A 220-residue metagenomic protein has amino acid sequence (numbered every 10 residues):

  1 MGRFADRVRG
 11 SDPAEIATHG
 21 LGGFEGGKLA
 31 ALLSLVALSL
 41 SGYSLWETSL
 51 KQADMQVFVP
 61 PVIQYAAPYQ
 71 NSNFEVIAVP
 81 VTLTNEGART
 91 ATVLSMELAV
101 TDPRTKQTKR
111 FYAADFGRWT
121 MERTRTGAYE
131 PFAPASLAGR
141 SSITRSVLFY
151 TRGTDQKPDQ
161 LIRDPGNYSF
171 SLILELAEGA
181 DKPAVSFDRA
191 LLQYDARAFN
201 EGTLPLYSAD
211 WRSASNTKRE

Functional and structural regions predicted by a protein language model:
M1-L21: N-terminal Lys/Arg-rich, disordered targeting/topogenic segments
A14-L50: Membrane-embedded hydrophobic alpha-helical segments
E47-F74: Low-complexity, acidic Ser/Thr/Pro/Gly-rich terminal tails and inter-domain linkers that flank the onset of structured
F74, L137-S142: Solvent-exposed, conformationally flexible loop/turn segments
V81-T90: Asparagine-centered strand-capping/turn motif at beta-strand->loop junctions
T92-L137: The feature marks short-to-medium sequence segments in extracytoplasmic or secretory-pathway proteins
I143-D181: Internal, hydrophobic beta-strand segments that form the core of beta-sheet-rich folds
A180-E220: Acidic, serine/threonine- and proline-rich intrinsically disordered appendage/tail regions
